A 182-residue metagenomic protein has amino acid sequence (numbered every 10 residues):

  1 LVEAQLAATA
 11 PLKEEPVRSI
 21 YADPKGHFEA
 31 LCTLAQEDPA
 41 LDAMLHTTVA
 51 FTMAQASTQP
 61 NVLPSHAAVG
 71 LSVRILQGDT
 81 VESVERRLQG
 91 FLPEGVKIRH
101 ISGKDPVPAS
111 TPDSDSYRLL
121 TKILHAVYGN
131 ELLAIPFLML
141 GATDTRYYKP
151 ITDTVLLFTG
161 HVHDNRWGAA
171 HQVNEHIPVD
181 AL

Functional and structural regions predicted by a protein language model:
L1, L71: Alpha-helical metal-binding/catalytic segments enriched in His/Glu/Asp
V2-H66, Q77, E82-R86, G90 (+1 more regions): An extended, acidic, His-containing surface patch that forms the Zn2+-binding/catalytic region of metallohydrolases
V73-I75: Short beta-strand-to-loop capping motifs
